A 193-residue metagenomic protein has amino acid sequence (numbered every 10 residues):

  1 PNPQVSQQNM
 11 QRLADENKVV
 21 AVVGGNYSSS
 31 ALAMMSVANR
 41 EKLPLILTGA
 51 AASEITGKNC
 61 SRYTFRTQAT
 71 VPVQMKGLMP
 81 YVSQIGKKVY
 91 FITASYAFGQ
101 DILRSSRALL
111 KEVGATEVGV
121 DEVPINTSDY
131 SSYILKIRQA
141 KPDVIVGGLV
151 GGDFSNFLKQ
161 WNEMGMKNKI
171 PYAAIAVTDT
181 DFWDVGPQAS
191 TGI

Functional and structural regions predicted by a protein language model:
P1-Q4, Q8, S28-S29, E122-S132 (+1 more regions): Short helix-initiation/N-cap motifs at beta->coil->alpha
P3-V20, Y81, D129-K141: Short, well-structured alpha-helical segments in soluble
Q4-V5, K18-E122, K169-G192: Extracytoplasmic ligand/sensor domains, especially the bilobed periplasmic-binding protein
S28-N39, P142-G165: Hydrophobic alpha-helical
E117-P124, S132-A140, G152-P171, I175-V177: Internal alpha/beta domain cores that form substrate/cofactor-binding pockets in large enzymes and binding proteins
L135-V146, T191-I193: A polyampholytic, Gly/Pro-enriched intrinsically disordered region
